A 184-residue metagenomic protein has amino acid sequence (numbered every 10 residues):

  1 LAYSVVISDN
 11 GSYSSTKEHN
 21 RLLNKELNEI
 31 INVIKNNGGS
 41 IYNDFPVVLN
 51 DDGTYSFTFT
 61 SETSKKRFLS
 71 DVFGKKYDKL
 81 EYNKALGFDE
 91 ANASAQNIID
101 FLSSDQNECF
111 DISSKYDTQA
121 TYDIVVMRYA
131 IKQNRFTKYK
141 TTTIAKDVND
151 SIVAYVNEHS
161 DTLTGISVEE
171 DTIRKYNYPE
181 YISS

Functional and structural regions predicted by a protein language model:
L1-S184: Membrane-proximal periplasmic segments of bacterial cell-envelope enzymes, especially penicillin-binding proteins
